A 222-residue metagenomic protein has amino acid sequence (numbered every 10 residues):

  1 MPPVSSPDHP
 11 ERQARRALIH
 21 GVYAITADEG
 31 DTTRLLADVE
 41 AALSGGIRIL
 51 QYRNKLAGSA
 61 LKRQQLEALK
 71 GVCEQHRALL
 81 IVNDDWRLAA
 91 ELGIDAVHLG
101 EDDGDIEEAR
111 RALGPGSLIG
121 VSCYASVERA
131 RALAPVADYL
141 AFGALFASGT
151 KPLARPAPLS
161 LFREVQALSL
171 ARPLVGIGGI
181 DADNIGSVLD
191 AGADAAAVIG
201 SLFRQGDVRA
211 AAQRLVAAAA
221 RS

Functional and structural regions predicted by a protein language model:
M1-I106, R111-D138, A154-A157, E164-L174 (+3 more regions): Conserved N-terminal beta1-alpha1 strand-loop-helix module at the mouth
F146-S148: A short, flexible beta-alpha/helix-coil linker loop
